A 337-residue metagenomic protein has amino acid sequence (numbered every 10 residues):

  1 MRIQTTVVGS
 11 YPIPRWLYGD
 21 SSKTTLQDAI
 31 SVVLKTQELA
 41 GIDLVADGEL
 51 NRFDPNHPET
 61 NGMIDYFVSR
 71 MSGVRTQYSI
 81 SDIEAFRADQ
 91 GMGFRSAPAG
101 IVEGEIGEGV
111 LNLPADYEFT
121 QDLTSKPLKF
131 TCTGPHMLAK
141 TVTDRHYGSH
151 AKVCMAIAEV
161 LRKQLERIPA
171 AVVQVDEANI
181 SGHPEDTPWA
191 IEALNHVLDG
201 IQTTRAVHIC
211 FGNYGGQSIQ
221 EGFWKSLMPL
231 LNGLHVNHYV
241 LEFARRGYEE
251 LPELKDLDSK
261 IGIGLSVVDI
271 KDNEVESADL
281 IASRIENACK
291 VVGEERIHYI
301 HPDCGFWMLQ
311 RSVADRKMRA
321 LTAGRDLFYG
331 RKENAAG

Functional and structural regions predicted by a protein language model:
M1-G337: Domain-level signal for soluble alpha/beta catalytic cores
